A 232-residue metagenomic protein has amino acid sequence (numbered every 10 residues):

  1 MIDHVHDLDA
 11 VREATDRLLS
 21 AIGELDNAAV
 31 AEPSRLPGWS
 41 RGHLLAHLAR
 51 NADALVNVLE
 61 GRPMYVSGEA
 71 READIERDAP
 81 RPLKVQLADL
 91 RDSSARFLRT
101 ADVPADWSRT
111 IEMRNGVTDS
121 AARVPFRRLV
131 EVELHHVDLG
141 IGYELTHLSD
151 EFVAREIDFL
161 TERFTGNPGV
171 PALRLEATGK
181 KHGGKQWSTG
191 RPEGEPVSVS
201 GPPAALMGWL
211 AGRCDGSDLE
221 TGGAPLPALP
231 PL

Functional and structural regions predicted by a protein language model:
M1-H6, N51-T110, G223, P227-P230: Short, helix-capping/interhelical loops that line the mouth of catalytic, cofactor-, or ligand-binding pockets
I2-A10, A29-R50, A73-Q86, E112-V130 (+1 more regions): Alpha-helical scaffold segments that form or flank carboxylate-/histidine-based iron centers
I2-H6, E60-P63, W107-L232: Structured surface interface patches that mediate subunit assembly and partner/cofactor docking
D9-E13, R17: N-terminal ordered "arm"
A14, Q86, S93, P202-P203: Alpha-helical structural motif
D16-L19, G23, A52-V56, R91-A105 (+3 more regions): Structural signal for well-ordered, non-membrane alpha-helices
L19-S40, G61-Y65, V103-V117: Helix-loop segments that flank and shape redox-cofactor active sites
E24, H47, T100, W209: Conserved catalytic core of Hanks-type protein kinase domains
